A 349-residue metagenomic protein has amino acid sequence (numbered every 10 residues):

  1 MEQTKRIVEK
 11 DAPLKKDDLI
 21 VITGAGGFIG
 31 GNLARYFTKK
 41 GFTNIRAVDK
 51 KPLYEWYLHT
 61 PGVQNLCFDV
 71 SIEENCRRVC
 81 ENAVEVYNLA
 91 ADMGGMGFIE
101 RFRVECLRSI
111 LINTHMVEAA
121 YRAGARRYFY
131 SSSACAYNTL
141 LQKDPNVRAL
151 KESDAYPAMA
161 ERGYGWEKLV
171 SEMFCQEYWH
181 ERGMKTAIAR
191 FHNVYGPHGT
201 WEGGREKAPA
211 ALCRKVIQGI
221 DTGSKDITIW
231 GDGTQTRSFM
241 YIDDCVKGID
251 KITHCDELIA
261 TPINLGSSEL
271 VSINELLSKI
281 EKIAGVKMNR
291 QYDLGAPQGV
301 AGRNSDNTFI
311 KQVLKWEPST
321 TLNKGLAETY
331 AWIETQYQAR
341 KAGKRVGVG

Functional and structural regions predicted by a protein language model:
M1-T4, Q218-G349: C-terminal substrate-binding subdomain of Rossmann-fold SDR/epimerase-dehydratase oxidoreductases
I20-K40: N-terminal Rossmann NAD(P)H-binding glycine-rich loop of SDR-like oxidoreductase domains
F42-P52: Conserved glycine-rich Rossmann-like NAD(P)H-binding loop of the short-chain dehydrogenase/reductase
V63, C67-I110, R122, T139: NAD(P)H-binding glycine-rich loop region in Rossmannoid oxidoreductase-like domains and their noncatalytic homologs
N88, T114-E161: Conserved Rossmann-fold NAD(P)-dependent oxidoreductase catalytic core, especially the SDR/UDP-sugar
C106-I110, A160-E172, E202-A210, S238-F239 (+1 more regions): Short-chain dehydrogenase/reductase
A136-N138, R162-G163, M184-P209, T236: Flexible, glycine-rich beta-alpha linker
M159-H192, A211-D221: Active-site Tyr-X1-5-Lys
